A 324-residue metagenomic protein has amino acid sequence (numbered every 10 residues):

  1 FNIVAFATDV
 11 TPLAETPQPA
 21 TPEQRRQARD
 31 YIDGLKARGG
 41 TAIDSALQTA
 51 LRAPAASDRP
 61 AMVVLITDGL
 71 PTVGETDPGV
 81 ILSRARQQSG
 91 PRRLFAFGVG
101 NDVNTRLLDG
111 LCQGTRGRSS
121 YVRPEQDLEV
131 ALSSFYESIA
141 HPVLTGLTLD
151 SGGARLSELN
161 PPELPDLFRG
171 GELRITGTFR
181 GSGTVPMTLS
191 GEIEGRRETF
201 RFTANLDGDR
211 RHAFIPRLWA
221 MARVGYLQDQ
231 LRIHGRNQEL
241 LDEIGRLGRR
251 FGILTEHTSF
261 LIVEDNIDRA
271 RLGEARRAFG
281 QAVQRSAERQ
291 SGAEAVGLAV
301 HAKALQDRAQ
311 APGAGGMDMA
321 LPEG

Functional and structural regions predicted by a protein language model:
F1-P19, D44-L51, A55, R59-T67 (+3 more regions): Von Willebrand factor
V4, P19-R26, A37-D44, D102 (+6 more regions): Soluble non-cytosolic domains of exported or imported proteins
E15-P19, Y31-A37, G69-P71, R118-V122 (+1 more regions): Second-shell loop/turn segments in exported
R25, R29-I32, I43-L51, P78-L82 (+3 more regions): Extracytoplasmic/secreted envelope proteins and their assembly/folding machinery, especially bacterial periplasmic
D33-A37, L51-A56, R86-G90, C112-R116 (+2 more regions): Sec-exported extracytoplasmic/periplasmic mature domains
G69-G114, R118-R123, D127-S134, E192: VWA/integrin I-like adhesion module and closely mimicked acidic/polar interface patches used
T115-R118, V122-E129, T145-G324: An acidic, Ser/Thr-enriched
